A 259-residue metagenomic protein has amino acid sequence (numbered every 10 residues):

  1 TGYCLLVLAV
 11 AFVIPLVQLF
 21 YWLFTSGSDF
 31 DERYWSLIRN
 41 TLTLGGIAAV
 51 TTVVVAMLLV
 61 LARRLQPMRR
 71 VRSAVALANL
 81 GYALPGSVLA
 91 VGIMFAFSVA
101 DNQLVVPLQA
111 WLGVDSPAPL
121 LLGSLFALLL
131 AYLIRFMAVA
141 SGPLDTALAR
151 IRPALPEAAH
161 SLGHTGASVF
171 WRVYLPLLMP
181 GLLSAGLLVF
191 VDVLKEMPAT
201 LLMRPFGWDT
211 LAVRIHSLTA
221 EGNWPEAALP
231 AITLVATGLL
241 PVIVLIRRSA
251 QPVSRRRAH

Functional and structural regions predicted by a protein language model:
T1-G2, L58-F97, P156, F170: Cytoplasmic-entry segments and transmembrane alpha-helices of multi-pass inner-membrane transporters
G2-V10, L80, L84, I134 (+3 more regions): Transmembrane alpha-helices
L6-A9, L42, G46, V50-L58 (+2 more regions): Generic alpha-helical transmembrane segments of integral inner-membrane proteins, especially permease/transport modules
I14-V54, Q66-V71, V114-L120, A220-G222: Periplasmic/extracellular loop-to-transmembrane helix junction in inner-membrane transport proteins
L19-S36, V193-L194, T200-I243: Interhelical loop and adjacent transmembrane-helix boundary motif in polytopic membrane transport permeases
D31-W35, R70-S73, A90-L133, A167 (+1 more regions): Membrane-interfacial helix termini and adjacent extracytoplasmic/periplasmic loops of multi-pass transporters
A62-R70, D145-P156, H160, H164 (+4 more regions): C-terminal transmembrane helix and the adjacent membrane-cytosol boundary/short C-terminal tail of inner/organellar
A118-H160, A185-G186: Membrane-cytosol interface at the C-terminal ends of specific transmembrane alpha-helices in multi-pass membrane
